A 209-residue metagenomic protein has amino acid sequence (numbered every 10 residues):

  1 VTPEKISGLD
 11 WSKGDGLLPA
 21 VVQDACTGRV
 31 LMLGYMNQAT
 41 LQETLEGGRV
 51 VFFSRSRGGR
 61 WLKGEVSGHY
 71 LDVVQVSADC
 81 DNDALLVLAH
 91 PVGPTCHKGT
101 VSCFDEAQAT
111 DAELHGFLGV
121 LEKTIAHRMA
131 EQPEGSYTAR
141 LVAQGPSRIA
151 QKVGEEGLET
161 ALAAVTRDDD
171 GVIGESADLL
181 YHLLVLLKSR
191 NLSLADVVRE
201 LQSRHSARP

Functional and structural regions predicted by a protein language model:
V1-S176, L180-P209: Flexible "arm" and connector segments at domain edges
